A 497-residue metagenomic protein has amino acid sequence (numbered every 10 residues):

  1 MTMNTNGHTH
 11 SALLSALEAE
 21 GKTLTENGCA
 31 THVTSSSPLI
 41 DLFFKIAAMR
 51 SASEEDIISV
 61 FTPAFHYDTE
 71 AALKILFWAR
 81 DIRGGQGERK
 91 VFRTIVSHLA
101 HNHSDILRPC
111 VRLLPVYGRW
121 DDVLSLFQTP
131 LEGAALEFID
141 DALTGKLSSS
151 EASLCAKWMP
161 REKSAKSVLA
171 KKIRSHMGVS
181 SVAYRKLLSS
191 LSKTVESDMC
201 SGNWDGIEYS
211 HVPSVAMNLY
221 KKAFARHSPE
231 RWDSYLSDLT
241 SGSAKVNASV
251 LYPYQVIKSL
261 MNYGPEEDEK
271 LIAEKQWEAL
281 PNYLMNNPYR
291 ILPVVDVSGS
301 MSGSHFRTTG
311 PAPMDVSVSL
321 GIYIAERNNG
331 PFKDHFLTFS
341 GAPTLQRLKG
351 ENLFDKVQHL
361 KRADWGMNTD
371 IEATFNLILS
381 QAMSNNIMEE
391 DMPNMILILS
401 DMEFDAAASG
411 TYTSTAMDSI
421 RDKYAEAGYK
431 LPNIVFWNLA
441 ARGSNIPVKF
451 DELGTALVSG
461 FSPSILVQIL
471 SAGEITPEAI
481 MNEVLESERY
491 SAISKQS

Functional and structural regions predicted by a protein language model:
M1-V316, E326-S497: Long lumenal/extracellular ectodomains of secretory and single-pass membrane proteins
